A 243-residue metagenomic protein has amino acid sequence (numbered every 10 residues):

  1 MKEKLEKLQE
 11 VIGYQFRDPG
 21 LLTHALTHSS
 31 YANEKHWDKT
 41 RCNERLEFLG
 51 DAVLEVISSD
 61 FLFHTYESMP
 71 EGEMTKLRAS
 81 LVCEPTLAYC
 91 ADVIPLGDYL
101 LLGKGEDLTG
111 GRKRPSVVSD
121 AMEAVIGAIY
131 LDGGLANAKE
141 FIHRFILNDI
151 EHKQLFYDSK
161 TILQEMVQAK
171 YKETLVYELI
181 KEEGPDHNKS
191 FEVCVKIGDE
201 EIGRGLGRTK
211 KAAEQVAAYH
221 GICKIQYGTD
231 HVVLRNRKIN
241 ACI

Functional and structural regions predicted by a protein language model:
M1-I243: Double-stranded RNA-binding/processing signature
